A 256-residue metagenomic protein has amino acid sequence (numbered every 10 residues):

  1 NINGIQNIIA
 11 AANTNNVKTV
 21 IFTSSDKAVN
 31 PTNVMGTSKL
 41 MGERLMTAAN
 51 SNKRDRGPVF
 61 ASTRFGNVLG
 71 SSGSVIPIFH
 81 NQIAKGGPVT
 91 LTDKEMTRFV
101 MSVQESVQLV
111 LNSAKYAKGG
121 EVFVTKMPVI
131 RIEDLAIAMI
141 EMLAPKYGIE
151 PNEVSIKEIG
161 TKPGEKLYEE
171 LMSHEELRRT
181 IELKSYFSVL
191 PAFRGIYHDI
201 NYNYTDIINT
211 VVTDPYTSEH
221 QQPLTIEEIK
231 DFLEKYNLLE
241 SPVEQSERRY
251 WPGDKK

Functional and structural regions predicted by a protein language model:
N1-P58, S62, Y250-W251, K255-K256: N-terminal Rossmann-like NAD(P)+-binding domain of SDR-like oxidoreductases, especially those catalyzing
T14, M46-K256: Strand-loop microenvironment adjacent to phosphate/nucleotide-handling motifs in alpha/beta enzyme folds
